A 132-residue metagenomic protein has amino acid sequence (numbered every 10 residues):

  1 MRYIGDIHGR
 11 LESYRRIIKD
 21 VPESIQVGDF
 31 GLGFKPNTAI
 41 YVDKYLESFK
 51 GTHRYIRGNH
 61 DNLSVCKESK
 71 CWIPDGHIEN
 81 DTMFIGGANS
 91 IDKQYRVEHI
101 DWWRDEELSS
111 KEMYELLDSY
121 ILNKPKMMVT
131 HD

Functional and structural regions predicted by a protein language model:
R2-N80: Core catalytic region of metal-dependent phosphoesterases/phosphodiesterases, especially metallo-beta-lactamase-like
N80-D132: Active-site-proximal loop/helix segment associated with metal-binding centers of metalloenzymes
